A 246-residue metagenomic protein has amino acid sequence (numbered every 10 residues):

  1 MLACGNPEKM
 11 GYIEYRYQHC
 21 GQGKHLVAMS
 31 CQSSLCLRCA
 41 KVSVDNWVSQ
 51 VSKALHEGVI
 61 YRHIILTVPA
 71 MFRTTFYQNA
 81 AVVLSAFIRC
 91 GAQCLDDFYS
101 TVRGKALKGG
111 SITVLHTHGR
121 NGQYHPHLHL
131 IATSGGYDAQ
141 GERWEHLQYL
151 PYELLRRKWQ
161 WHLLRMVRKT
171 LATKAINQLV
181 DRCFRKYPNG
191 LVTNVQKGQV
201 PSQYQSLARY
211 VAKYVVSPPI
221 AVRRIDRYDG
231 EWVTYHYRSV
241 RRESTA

Functional and structural regions predicted by a protein language model:
M1-A246: Beta->alpha loop/short-helix hinge microenvironment recognizer with preference for catalytic Tyr/His contexts
